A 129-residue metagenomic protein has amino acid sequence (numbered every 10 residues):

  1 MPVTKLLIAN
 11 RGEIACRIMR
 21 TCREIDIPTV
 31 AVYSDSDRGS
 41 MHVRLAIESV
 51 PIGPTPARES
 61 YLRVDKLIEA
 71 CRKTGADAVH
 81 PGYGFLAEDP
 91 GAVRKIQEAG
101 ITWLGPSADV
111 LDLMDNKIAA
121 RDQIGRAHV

Functional and structural regions predicted by a protein language model:
M1-R126: N-terminal beta-alpha lobe that positions the nucleotide/phosphoryl donor in ATP/NTP-coupled carboxylate activation
